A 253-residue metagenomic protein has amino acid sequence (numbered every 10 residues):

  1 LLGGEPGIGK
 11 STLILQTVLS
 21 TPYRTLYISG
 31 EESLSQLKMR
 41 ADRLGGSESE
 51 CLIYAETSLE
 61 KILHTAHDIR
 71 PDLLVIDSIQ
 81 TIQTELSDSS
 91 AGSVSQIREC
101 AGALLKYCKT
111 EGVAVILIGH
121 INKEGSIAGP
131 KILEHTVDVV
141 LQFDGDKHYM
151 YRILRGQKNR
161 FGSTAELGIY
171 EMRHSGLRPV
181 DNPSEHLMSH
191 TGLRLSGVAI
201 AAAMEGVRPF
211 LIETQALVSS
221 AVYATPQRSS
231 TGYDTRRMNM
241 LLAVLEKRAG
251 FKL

Functional and structural regions predicted by a protein language model:
E5-P6, T12-K106, A221, K247: Conserved inter-motif catalytic segment of the P-loop NTP-binding fold
P22-R24, S49, G112-V113, H135-V139 (+3 more regions): Short glycine-/polar-rich loops that comprise or flank the Walker A/P-loop and associated switch/sensor motifs
E31, S78, I118-N122, D146 (+1 more regions): A short beta-strand-to-loop transition that corresponds to the Sensor-1 phosphate-sensing loop of AAA+ P-loop ATPases
L37, D77, L104, G119 (+3 more regions): Residue-level signature of catalytic and energy-coupling elements of molecular machines, predominantly ATP/GTP-dependent
A41-D42, S126-T136: Short regulatory helix/loop adjacent to the ATP-binding pocket of P-loop NTPases
H67-L73, Q80, G145-T235: Conserved P-loop NTPase
S95-I116, H120, T136-K147, E246: Substrate-engagement module of ASCE P-loop NTPases
Q227-L253: Terminal-proximal interaction/regulatory segments of ATP-powered molecular machines
